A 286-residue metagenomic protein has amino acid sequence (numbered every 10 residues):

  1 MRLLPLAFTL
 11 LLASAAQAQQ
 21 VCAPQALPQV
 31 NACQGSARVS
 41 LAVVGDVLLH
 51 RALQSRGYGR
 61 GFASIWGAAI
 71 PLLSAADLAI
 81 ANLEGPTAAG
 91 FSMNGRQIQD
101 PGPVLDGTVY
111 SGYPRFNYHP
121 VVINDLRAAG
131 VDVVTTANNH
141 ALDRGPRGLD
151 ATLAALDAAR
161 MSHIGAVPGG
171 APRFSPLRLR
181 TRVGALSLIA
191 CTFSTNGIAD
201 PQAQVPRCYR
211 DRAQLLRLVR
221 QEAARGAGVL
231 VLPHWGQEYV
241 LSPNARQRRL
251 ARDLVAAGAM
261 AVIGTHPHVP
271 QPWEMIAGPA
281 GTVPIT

Functional and structural regions predicted by a protein language model:
R2: Polyanion-binding surfaces on beta-sheet-dominated domains and ring/shell assemblies
P5-A13: Bacterial N-terminal signal peptides
S14-A18: Sec/Tat signal peptide C-region and signal peptidase I cleavage site
Q19-T286: Acidic, metal/ion-coordinating pockets
